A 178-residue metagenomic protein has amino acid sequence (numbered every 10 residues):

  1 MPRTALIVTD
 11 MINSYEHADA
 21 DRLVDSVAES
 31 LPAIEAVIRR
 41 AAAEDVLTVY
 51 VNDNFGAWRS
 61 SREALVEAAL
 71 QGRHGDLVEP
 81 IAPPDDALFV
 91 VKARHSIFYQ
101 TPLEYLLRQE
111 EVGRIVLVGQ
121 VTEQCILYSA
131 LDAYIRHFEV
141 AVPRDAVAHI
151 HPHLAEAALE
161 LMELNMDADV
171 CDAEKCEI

Functional and structural regions predicted by a protein language model:
M1-A5, A33-E44, V66-I178: Active-site-adjacent betaalpha module
I7-A18: Metal-dependent nucleic-acid phosphoesterase active-site entry motif
I7-V8, Y50-V51, P143: Generic enzyme active-site microenvironment
N13, G56, A148: Short, glycine/acidic-enriched loop or turn micro-motifs at the edges of active sites
A20-V27, E63-A68: Short glycine-enriched, charge-decorated loop/helix-capping segments at active-site entrances that position
V46-D53, W58-R59: Short beta-strand segments at enzyme active-site cores
A57-S61, F98-Q100: Short acidic/glycine-rich loop or secondary-structure boundary segments that cap or lie
